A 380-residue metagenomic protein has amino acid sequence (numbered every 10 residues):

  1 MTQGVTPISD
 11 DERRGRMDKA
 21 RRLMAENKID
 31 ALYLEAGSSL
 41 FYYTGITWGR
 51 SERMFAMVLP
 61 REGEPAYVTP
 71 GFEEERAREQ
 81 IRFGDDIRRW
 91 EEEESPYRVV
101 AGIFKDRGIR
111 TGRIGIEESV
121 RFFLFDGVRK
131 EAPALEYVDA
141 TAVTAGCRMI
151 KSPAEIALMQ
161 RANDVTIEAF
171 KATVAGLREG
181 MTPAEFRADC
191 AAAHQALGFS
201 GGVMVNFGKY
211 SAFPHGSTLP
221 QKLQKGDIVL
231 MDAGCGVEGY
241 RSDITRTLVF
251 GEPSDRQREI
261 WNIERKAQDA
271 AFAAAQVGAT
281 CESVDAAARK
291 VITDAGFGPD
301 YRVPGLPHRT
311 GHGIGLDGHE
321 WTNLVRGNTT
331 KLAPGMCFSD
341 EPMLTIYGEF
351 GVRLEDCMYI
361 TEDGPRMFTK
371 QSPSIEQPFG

Functional and structural regions predicted by a protein language model:
M1-G380: Active-site neighborhoods and metal-handling regions in enzymes and metal-associated proteins
